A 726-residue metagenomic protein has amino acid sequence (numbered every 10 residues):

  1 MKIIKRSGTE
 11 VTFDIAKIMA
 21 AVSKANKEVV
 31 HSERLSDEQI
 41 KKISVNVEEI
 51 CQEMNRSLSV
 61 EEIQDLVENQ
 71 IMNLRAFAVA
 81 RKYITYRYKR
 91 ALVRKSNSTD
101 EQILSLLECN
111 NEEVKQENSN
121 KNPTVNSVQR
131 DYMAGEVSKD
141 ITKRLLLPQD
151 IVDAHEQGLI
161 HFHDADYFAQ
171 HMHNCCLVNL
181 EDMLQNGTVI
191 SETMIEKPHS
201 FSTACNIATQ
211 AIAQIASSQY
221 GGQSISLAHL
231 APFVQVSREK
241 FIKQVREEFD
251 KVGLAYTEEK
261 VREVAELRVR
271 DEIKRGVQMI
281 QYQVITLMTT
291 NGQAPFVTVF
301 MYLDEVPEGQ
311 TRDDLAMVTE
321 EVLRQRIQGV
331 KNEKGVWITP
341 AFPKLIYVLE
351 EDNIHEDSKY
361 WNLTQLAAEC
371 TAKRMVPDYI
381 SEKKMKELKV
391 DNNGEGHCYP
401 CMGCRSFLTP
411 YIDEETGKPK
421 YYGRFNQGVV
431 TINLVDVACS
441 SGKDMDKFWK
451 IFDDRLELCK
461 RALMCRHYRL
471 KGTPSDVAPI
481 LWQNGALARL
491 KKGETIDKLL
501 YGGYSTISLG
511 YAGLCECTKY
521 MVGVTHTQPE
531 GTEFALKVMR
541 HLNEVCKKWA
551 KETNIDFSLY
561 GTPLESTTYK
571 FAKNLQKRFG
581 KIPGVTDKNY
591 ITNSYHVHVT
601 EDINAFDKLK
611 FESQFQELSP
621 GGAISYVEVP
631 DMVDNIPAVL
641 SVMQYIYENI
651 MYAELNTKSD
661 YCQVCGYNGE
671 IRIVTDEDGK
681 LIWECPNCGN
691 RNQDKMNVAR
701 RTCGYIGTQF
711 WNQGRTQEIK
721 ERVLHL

Functional and structural regions predicted by a protein language model:
M1-C109, K720-H725: Charged, amphipathic alpha-helical regulatory modules used for macromolecular assembly or allosteric control
F13-I15, G423, A699: Non-cofactor substrate-recognition interfaces
S23, K460, M464, C515-K519: Amphipathic, well-packed alpha-helical segments that form the structural scaffold of globular domains
K89-V93, T99-G503, V524, Q528-R691 (+1 more regions): Conserved catalytic cores of very large enzyme subunits
I273-V277, Q281, K519-Y520, R715-E721: Metallocofactor- and cofactor-centric catalytic cores in central/energy metabolism, strongly enriched
I507-Y520, R540, R701: Contiguous, well-ordered alpha-helical segments that form the cores/surfaces of helical PPI scaffolds
N687-L726: Long insertion/accessory domains within large nucleic-acid-processing enzymes
